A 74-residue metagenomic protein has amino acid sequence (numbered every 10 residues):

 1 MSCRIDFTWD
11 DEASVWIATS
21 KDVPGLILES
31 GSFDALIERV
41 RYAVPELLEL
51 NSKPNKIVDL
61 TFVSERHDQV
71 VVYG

Functional and structural regions predicted by a protein language model:
M1-D6, D34-G74: Short, charged, surface-exposed hinge/linker loops at domain edges that act as mobile lids or interdomain connectors
C3, D22-P24: Short amphipathic alpha-helical segments
T8-K21: Short aromatic-glycine-(Arg/Gly/Cys) micro-motifs in beta-strand/loop hairpins
I17-T19, E29, R39-Y42: Residues within well-formed alpha-helices
P24-A35: A short, exposed loop/beta-hairpin motif centered on an aromatic-Gly-Thr core
